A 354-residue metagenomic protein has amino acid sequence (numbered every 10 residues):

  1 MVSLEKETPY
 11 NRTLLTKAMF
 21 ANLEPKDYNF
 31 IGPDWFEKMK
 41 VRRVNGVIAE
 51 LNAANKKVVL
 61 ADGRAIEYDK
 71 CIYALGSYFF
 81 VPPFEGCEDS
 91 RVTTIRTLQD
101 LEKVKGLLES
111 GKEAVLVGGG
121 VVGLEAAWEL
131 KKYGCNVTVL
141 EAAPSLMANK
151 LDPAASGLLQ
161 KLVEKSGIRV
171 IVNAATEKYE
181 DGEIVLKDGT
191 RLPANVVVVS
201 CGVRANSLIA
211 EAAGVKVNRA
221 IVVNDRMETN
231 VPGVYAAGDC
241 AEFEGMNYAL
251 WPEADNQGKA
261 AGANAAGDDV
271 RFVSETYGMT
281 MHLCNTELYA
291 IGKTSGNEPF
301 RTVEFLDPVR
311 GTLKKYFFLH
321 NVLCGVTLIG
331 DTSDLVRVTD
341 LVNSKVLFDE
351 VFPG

Functional and structural regions predicted by a protein language model:
M1-R42, A127-K150: Beta1-alpha1 glycine-rich phosphate/pyrophosphate-binding loop at the start of Rossmann-like nucleotide-binding domains
M39-V59, I66, K132-D225: A Rossmann-like FAD-binding core segment of flavoenzymes
I66-G76, A194-G202, G258, N321: Short hydrophobic core segments
E88-K112, E180-V185, T190-N264, L347: FAD-site-proximal beta/loop scaffold in flavoenzymes
R96, V117-G120: Glycine-rich Rossmann-fold phosphate-binding loop(s) that bind the pyrophosphate of adenine dinucleotide cofactors
G123-L124: N-terminal Rossmann-fold NAD(P) dinucleotide-binding loop
C240-V336: Mid-to-C-terminal Rossmann-like scaffold of FAD/NAD(P)H-dependent oxidoreductases
T332-F348: A short, polar/charged loop-to-alpha-helix boundary motif
